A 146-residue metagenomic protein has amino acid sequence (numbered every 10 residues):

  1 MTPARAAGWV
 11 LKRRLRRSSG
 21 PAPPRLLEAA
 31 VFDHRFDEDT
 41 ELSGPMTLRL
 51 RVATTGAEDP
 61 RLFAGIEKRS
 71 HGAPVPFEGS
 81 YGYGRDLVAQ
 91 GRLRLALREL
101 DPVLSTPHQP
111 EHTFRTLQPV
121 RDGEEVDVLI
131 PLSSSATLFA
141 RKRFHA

Functional and structural regions predicted by a protein language model:
M1-A146: C-terminal, loop-rich substrate-recognition/catalytic regions characterized by aromatic stacking residues
